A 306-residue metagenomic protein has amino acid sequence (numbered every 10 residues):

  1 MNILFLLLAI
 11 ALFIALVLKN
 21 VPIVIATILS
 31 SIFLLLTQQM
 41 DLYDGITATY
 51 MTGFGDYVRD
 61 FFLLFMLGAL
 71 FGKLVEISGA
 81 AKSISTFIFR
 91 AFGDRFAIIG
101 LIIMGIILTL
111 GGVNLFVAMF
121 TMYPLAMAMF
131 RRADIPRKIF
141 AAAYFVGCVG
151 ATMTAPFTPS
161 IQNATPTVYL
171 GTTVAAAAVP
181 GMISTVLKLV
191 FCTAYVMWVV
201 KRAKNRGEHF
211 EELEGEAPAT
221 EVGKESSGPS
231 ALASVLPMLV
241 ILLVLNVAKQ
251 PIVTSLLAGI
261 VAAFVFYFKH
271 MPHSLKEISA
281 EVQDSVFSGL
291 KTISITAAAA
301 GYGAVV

Functional and structural regions predicted by a protein language model:
N2-F13, V21-D41, F62-G68, A231-L242 (+2 more regions): Hydrophobic mid-bilayer segments of alpha-helices in multi-pass membrane transport proteins, especially secondary
L6-I10, V179-E281: Long, contiguous bundles of hydrophobic transmembrane helices that form the permeation core of multi-pass
F13-N20, G72, G105-N114, G147-T154 (+1 more regions): Transmembrane alpha-helix interface/packing and boundary motifs in multi-pass membrane proteins, characterized by
A15-A26, F130-I139: Membrane-helix interface "capping/anchor" motifs
Q39-D44, A48-T52, Q162-A176, H209-A219 (+1 more regions): Inter-helical loop and helix-membrane interface segments of multi-pass membrane transporters/permeases
Y43-R132, S274-V306: Membrane-embedded alpha-helical segments and adjacent helix-loop junctions characteristic of multi-pass solute
L108-T121, A133-G181, T185, L189-M197: Alpha-helical transmembrane segments and, especially, the helix-loop junctions at the ends of these helices
